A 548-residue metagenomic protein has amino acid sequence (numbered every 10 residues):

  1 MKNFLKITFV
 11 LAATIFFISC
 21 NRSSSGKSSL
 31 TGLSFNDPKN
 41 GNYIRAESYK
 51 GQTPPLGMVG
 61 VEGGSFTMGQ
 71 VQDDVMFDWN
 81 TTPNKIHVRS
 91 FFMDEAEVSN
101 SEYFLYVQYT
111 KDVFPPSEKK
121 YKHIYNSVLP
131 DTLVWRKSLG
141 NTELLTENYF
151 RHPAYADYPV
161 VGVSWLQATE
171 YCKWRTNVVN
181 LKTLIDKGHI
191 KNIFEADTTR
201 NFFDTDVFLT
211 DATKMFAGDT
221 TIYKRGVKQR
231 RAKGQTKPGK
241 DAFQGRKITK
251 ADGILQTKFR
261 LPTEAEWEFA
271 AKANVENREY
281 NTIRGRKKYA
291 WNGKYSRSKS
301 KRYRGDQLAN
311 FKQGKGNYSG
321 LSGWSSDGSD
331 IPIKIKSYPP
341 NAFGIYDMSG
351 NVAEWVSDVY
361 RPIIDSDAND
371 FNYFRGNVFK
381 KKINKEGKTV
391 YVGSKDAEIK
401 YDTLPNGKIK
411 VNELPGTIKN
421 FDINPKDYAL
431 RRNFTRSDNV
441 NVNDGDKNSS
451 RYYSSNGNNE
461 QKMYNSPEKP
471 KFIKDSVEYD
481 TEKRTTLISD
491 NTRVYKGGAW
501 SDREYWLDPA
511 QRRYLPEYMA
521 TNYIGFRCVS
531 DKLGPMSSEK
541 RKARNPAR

Functional and structural regions predicted by a protein language model:
M1-T8: Bacterial N-terminal signal peptides that target proteins for export
L5, F77-N84, N148-F150, K247-T249: Short, flexible, solvent-exposed loop/turn segments with mixed acidic/basic and small polar residues
F16-S19: C-terminal motif of bacterial Sec signal peptides marking the signal peptidase cleavage site
S24-K39, G60-V61, T67, Q72 (+5 more regions): Functional-site microenvironments in short loops/helix caps that host divalent-cation chemistry
S34-G51: N-terminal low-complexity, Pro/Thr/Ser-rich intrinsically disordered segments that act as propeptides or flexible
A46-S48, D78-T81, E482, R512-E517: Short, P/G- and charge-enriched loop/turn segments at secondary-structure junctions
K50-L144, A156-V179, G350, G525 (+1 more regions): A short glycine-rich, aromatic-capped structural motif
